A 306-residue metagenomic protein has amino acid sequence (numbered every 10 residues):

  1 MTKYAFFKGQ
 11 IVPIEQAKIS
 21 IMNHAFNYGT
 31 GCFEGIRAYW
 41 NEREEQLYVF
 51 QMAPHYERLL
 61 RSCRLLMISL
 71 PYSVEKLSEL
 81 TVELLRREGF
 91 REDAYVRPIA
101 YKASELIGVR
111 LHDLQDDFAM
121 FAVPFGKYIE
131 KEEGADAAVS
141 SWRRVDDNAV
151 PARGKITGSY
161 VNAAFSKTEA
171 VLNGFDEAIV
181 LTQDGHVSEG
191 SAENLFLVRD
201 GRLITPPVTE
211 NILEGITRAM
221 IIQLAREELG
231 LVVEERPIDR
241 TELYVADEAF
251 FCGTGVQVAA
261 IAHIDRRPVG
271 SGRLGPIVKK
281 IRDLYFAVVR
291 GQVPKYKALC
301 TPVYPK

Functional and structural regions predicted by a protein language model:
M1-E83, L106-K306: Helix-start/capping segments and mature chain N-termini
R86-F90: Non-catalytic accessory segments adjacent to catalytic cores
D93-A100: ATP-grasp fold ATP-binding core
A103: Active-site loop/lid in soluble adenylation, ligation, and acyl-transfer enzymes
